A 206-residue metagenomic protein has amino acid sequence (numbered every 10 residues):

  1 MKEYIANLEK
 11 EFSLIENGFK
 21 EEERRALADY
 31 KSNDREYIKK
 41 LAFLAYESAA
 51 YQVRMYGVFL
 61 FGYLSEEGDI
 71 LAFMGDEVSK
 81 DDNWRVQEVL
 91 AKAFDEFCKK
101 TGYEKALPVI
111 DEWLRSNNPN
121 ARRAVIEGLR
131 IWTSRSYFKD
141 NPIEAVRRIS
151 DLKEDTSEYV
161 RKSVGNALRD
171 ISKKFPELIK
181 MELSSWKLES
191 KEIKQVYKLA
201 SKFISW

Functional and structural regions predicted by a protein language model:
M1-W206: Alpha-helical scaffold domains
